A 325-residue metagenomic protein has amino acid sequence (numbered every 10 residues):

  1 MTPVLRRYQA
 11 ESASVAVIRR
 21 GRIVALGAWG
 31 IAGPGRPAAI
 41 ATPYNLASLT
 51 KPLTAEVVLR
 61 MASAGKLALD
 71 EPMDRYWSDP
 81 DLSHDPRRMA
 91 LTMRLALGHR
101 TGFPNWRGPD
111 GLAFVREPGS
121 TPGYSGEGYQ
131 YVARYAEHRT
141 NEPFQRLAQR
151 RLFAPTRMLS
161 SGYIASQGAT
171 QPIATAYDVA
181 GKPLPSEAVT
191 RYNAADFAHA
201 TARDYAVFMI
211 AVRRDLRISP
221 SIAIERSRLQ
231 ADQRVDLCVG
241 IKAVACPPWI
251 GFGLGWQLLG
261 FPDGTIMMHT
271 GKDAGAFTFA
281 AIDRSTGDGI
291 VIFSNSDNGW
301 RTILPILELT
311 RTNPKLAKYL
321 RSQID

Functional and structural regions predicted by a protein language model:
M1-G27, E137-E142, R146-R150, A154 (+1 more regions): Catalytic loop of the DD-peptidase/beta-lactamase superfamily, centered on the K-T-G motif and neighboring
M1-L46, K66, W106-V115: Short, conserved catalytic-motif segment at the N-terminal edge
S12-S14, P72, T121: Residues at or immediately flanking beta-strands
I40, N45-L49, M61-P104, G108 (+3 more regions): Active-site helix/loop module of the DD-peptidase/beta-lactamase fold, centered on the serine-lysine SxxK catalytic
I40-N45, R116-S120, T190, M267: Short pre-catalytic strand/loop immediately N-terminal to key active-site residues, enriched for Gly-Thr
S48-L49, G123-G126: Catalytic nucleophile serine of serine hydrolases, specifically the conserved "nucleophile elbow" pentapeptide
L53-T54: Active/ligand-binding-proximal structured segments within catalytic/core domains that scaffold catalytic residues
P118, R157, Q171-P183, A195: A small/polar active-site loop signature that marks catalytic segments
